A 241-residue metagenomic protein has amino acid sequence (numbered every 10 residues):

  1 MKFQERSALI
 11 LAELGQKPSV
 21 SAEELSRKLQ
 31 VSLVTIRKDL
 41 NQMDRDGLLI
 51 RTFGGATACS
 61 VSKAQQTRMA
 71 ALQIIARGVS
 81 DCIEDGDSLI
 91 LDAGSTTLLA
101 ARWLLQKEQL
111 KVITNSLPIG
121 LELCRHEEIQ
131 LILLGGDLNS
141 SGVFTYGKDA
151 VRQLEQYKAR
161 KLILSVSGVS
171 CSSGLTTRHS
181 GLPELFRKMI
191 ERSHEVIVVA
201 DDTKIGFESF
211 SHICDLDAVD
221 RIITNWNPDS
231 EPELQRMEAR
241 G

Functional and structural regions predicted by a protein language model:
K2-E5, L11-A12, S19-E24, G120-G241: Conserved phosphate- and dinucleotide-binding cores of soluble alpha/beta proteins, encompassing both enzyme active
K2-G94, A101-Q106, C124-I129: HTH-adjacent hinge/linker in prokaryotic transcriptional regulators
K63-Q66, Q109, L175-H179: Short glycine-enriched, charge-decorated loop/helix-capping segments at active-site entrances that position
R68, L89, V112, V143 (+1 more regions): Glycine- and other small-residue-rich loops at beta-strand/loop junctions that grip anionic moieties
L91-D92, T114, T224: Short beta-strand scaffold positions
S95-T96, I119: A generic "binding-loop/recognition-motif" signal
W103-L121: Catalytic core of membrane glycerolipid acyltransferases/transacylases, capturing the structured, soluble-facing
